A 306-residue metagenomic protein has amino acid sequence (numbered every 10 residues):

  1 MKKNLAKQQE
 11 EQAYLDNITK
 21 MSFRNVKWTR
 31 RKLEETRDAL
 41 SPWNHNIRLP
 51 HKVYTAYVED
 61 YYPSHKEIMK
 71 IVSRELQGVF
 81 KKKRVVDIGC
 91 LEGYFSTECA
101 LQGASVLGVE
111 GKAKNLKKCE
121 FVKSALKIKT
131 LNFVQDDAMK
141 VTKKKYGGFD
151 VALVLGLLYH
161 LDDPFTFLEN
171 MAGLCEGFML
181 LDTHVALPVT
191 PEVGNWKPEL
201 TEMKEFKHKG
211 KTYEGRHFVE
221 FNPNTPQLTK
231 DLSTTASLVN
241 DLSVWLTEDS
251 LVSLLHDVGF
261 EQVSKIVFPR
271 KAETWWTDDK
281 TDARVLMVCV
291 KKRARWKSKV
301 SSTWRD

Functional and structural regions predicted by a protein language model:
M1-F149, L155, W276-D306: Conserved N-terminal segment of class I S-adenosyl-L-methionine
A113, L161-D162: A structural helix-start
L153, D162-M287, K291-A294, S298: S-adenosyl-L-methionine-dependent methyltransferase catalytic module, highlighting the catalytic core
L158: Conserved SAM-binding site of S-adenosyl-L-methionine-dependent methyltransferases, i.e., the hydrophobic residues
